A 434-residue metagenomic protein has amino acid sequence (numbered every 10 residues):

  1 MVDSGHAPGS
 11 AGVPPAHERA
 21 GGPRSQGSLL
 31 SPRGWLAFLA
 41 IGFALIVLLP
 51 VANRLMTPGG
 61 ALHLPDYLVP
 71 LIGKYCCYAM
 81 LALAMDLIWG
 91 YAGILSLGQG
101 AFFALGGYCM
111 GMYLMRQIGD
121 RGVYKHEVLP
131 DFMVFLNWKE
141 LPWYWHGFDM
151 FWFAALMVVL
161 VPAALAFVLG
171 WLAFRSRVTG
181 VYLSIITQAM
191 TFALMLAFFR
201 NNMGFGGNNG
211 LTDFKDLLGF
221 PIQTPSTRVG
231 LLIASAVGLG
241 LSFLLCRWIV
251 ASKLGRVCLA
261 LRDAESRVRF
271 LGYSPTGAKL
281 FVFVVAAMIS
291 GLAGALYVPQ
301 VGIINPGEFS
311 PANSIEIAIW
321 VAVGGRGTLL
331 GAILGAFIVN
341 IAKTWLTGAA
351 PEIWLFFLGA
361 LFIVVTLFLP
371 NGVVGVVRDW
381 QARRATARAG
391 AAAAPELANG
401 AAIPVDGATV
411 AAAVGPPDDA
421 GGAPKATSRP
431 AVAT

Functional and structural regions predicted by a protein language model:
V2-P8, V13-T434: Transmembrane alpha-helices and adjacent helix-loop boundaries
